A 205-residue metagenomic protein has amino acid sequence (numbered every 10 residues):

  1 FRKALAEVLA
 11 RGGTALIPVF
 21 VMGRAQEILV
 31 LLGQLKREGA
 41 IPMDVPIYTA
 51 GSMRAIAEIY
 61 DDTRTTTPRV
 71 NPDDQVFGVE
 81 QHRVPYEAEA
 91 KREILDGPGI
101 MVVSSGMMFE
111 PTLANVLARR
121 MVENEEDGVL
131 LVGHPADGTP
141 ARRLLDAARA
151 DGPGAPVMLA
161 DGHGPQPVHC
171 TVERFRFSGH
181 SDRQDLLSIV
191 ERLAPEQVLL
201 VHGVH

Functional and structural regions predicted by a protein language model:
F1-H205: Acidic/His-rich, metal-assisted hydrolase cores and their charged scaffolds
